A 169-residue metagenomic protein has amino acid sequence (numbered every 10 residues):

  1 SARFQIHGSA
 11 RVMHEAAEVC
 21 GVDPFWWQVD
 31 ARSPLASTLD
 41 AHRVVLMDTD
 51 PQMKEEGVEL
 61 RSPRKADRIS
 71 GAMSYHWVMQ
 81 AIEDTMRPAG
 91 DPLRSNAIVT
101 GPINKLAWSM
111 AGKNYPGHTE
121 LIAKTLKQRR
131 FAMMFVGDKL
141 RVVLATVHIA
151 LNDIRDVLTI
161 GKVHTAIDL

Functional and structural regions predicted by a protein language model:
S1-H118, I160-L169: Contiguous, glycine/small-aliphatic-enriched amphipathic segments in soluble metabolic enzymes
H118-V143, V147-N152: Flexible loop/hinge segments that line or gate small-molecule binding clefts
L144-L169: Glycine-rich phosphate/diphosphate-binding loop of Rossmann-like nucleotide-binding domains
